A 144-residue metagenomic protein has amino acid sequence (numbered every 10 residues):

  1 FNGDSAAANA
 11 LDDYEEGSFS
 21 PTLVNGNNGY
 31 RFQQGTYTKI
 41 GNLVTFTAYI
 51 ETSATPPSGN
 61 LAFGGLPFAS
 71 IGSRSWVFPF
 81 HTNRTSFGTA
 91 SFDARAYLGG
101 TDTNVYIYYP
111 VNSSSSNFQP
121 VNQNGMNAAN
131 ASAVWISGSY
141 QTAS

Functional and structural regions predicted by a protein language model:
F1-S144: Surface-exposed molecular-recognition determinants
